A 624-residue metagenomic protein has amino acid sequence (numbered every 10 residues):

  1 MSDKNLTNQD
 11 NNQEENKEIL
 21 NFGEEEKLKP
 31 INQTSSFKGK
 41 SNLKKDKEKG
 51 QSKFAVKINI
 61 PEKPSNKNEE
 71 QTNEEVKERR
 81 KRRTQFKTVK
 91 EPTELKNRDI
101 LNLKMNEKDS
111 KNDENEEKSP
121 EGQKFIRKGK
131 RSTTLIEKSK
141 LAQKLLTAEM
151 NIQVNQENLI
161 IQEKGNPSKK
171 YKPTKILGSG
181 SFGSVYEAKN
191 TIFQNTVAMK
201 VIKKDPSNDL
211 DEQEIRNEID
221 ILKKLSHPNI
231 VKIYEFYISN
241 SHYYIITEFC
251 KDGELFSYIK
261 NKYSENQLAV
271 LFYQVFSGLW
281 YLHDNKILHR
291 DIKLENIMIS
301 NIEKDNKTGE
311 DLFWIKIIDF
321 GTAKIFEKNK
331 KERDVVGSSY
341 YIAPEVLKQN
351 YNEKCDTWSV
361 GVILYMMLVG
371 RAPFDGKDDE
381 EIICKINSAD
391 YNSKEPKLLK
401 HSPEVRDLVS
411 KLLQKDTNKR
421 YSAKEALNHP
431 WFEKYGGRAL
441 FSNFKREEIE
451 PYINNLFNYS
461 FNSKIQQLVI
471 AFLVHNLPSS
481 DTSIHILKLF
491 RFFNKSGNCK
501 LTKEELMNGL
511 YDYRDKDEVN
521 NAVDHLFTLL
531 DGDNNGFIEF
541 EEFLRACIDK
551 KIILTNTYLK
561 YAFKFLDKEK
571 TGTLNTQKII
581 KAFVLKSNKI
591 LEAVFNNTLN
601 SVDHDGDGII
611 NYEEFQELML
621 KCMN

Functional and structural regions predicted by a protein language model:
S184: Conserved N-lobe ATP-binding subsite of Hanks-type protein kinase domains, especially the beta3 VAIK lysine
V201-L225: Conserved N-lobe beta3->alphaC-helix segment of eukaryotic protein kinase catalytic domains
F236: Activation-segment/catalytic-loop signature of the eukaryotic protein kinase fold
S241-E254, Y258: Conserved short submotifs of the Hanks-type protein kinase catalytic core that shape the nucleotide-binding pocket
L271-F272: Activation segment signature within eukaryotic-like protein kinase domains
I470-A471, K500-K516, E539-K550, L574-S587 (+1 more regions): Amphipathic regulatory helices of Ca2+-sensor modules
